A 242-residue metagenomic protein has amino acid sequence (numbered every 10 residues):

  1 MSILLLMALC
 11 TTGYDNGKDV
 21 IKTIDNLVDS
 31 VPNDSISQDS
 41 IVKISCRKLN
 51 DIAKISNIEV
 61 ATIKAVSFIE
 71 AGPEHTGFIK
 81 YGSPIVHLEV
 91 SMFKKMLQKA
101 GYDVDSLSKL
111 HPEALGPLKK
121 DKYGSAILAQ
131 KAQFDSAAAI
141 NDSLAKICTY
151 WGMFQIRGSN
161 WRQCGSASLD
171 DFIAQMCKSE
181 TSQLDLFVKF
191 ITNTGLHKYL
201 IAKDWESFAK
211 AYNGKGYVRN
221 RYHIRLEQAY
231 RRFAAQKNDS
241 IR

Functional and structural regions predicted by a protein language model:
S2-S30: Bacterial Sec-dependent signal peptides at the C-terminal "C-region" and cleavage site
N16-D19, V28-R242: Catalytic glycan-binding domains that act on GlcNAc-containing polysaccharides
